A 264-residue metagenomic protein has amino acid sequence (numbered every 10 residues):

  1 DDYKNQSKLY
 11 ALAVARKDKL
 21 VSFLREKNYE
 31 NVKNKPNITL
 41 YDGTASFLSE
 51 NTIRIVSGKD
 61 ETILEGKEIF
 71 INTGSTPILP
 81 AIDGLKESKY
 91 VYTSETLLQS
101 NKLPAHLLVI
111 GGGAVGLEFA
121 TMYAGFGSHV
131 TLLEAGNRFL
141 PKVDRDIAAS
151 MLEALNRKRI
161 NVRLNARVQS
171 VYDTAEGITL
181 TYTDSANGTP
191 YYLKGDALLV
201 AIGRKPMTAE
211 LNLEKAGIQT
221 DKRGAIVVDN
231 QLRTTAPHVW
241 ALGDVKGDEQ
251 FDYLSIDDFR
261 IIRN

Functional and structural regions predicted by a protein language model:
D1-L103, G136-L140, D146-I147, A154-N156 (+4 more regions): Glycine-rich flavin
T39-D42, S46-S57, F126-N230: A Rossmann-like FAD-binding core segment of flavoenzymes
I69, L107, L198: Receiver (REC) domain switch-region micro-motif
G74, G111-G116, G203, G243: Conserved phosphate-binding and hydrolysis motifs of nucleotide-dependent enzymes
L79-A81, L117-E118, Y123, M207-E210 (+1 more regions): Glycine/Thr-rich phosphate-binding loops of Rossmann-like dinucleotide-binding domains
S88-L103, Y192-L193, A197-I261: FAD-site-proximal beta/loop scaffold in flavoenzymes
N101-V143, F251: Rossmann-like NAD(P)H-binding beta-loop-alpha module
